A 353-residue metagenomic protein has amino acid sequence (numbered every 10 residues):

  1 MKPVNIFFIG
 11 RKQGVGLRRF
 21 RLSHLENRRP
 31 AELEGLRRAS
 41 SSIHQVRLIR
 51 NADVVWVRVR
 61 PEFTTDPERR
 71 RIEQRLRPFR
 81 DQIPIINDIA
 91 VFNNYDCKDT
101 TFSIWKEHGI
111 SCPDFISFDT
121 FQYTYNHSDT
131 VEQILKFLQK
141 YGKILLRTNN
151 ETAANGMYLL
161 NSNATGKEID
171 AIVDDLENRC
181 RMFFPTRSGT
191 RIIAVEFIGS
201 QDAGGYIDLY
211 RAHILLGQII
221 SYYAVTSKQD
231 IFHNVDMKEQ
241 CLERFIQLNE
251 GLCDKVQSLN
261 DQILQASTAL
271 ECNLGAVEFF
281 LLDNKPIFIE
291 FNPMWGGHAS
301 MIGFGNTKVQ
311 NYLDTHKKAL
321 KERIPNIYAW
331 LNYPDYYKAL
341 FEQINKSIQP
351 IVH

Functional and structural regions predicted by a protein language model:
K2-F7: Extreme N-terminal starter segment of soluble prokaryotic enzymes
K12-D129, Q133: Conserved N-proximal alpha/beta basic substrate-recognition cap immediately N-terminal to, or forming the N-lobe
R70-I72, D99-T100, Y206-L209, L274-G275: Short, surface-exposed coil-to-beta transition loops
L135-L146: Acidic/histidine-enriched active-site and ligand-binding environments that engage anionic O-linkages
N155, N161-D254, S258: Phosphate-binding site of ATP-dependent enzymes
Q240, E250-Q257, T268, C272 (+1 more regions): C-terminal active-site "lid" helix and adjoining low-complexity regulatory extension at the edge of ATP-using catalytic
V277-F279: Hydrophobic residue at the +6 position relative to the catalytic HRD Asp in the kinase catalytic loop
